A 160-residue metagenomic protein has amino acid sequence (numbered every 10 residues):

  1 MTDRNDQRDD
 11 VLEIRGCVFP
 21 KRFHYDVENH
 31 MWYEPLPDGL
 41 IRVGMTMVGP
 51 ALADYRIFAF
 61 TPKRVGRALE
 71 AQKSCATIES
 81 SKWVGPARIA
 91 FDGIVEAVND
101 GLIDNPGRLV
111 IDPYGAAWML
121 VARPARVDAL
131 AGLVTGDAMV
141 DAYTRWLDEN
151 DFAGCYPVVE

Functional and structural regions predicted by a protein language model:
M1-A71, G85, A97-E160: Non-catalytic terminal segments and appended small domains
L52, I78-E79: Short loop/turn motifs at secondary-structure junctions and domain boundaries
